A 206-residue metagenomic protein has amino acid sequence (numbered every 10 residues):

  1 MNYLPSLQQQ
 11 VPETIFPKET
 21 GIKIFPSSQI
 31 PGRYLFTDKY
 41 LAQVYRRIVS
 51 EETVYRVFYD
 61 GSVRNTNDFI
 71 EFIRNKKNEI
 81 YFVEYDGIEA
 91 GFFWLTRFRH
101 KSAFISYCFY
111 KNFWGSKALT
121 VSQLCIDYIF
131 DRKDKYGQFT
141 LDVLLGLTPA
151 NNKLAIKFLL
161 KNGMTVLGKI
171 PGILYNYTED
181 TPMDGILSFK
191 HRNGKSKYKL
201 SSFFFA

Functional and structural regions predicted by a protein language model:
M1-K39, G194-A206: Conserved N-terminal entry element of GNAT/NAT acetyltransferase domains
L35, K39-S62: Helix-loop element at the rim of GNAT/NAT acetyltransferase active sites that forms part of the acceptor-substrate
G61-S62, N67-N78, Y85, A90-K101: A conserved beta-strand-loop-helix scaffold within acyl/acetyltransferase catalytic domains
T96, H100-N112, L147: Conserved acetyl-CoA binding element of GNAT-fold acetyltransferases
G115-D131: Conserved acetyl-CoA-binding loop-helix of GNAT-fold acetyltransferases
T140-I156, I173-L174: Conserved beta-strand-loop-alpha-helix junction that forms the acyl-donor binding cleft
L147, T165-T181: Conserved catalytic-core motifs of GNAT/GCN5-like acyltransferases
A150-G168: Conserved active-site alpha-helix within GNAT-family acetyltransferase domains
